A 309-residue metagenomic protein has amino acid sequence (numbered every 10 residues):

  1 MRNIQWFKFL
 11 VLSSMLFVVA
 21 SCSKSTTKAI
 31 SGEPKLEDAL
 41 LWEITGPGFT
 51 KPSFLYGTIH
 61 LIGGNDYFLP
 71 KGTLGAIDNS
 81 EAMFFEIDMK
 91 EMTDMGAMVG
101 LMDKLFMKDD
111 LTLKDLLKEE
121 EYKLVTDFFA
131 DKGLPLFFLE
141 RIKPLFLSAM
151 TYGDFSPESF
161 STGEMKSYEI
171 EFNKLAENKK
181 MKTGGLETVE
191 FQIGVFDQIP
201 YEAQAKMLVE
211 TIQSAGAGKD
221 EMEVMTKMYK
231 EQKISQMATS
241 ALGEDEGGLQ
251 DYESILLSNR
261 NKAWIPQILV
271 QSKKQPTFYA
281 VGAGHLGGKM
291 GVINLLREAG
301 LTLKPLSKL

Functional and structural regions predicted by a protein language model:
M1-V11: Bacterial N-terminal signal peptides that target proteins for export
S14-M15, T58: Generic short amphipathic/hydrophobic targeting helices enriched at N-termini, encompassing Sec-type signal peptides
M15-L16, P34, F49, K273: Residue-level detector of alpha-helix boundary/anchor positions
V18-S21: C-terminal motif of bacterial Sec signal peptides marking the signal peptidase cleavage site
S23-S25: Bacterial signal peptide processing site
K28-E33, L41-G248, Y252: Structured, acidic catalytic/metal-binding patches in enzyme active sites
E33-A39, N259-R260: Short, motif-level signal for alpha-helix interfacial/capping segments enriched in acidic residues and aromatics/proline
Q250-L309: A cross-kingdom marker for long, charged
